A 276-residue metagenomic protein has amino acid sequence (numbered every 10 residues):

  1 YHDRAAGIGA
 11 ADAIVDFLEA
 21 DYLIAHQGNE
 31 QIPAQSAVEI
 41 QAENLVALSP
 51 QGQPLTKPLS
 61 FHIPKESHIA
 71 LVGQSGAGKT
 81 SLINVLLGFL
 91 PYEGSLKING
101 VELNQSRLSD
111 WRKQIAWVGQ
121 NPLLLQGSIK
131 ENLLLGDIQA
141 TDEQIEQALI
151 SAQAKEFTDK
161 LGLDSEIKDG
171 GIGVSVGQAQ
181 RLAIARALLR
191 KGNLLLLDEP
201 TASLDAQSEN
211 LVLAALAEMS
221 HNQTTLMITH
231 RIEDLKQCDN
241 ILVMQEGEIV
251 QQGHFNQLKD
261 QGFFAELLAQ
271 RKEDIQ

Functional and structural regions predicted by a protein language model:
Y1-E19: Cytosolic ends of transmembrane helices, especially the final helix of ABC transmembrane type-1 domains
L18-A70, E102-D110, Q147, E218-H221: Primarily ABC-family ATPase nucleotide-binding module
A20, P122-E166, F263-L267: Conserved "ABC signature" C-loop
L86-L87: Helix-to-loop junction immediately C-terminal to a conserved catalytic motif
Y92, K155-L182, L197, L204 (+1 more regions): ABC-fold ATPase nucleotide-binding domain signature/coupling loops
K191: Conserved catalytic motifs of ABC-family nucleotide-binding domains
A214, N222, R231, K236-Q276: C-terminal portion of ABC ATPase nucleotide-binding domains
